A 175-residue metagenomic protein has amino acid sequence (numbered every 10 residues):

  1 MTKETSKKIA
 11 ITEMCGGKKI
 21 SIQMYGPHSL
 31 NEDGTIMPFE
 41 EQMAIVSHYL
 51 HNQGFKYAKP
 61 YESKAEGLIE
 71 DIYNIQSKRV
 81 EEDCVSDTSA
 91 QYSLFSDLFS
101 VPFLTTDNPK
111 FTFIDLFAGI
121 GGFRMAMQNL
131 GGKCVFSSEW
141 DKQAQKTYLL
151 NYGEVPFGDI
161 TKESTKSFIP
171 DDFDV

Functional and structural regions predicted by a protein language model:
T2-V175: Conserved active-site and SAM-binding loop architecture of S-adenosyl-L-methionine-dependent nucleic-acid
